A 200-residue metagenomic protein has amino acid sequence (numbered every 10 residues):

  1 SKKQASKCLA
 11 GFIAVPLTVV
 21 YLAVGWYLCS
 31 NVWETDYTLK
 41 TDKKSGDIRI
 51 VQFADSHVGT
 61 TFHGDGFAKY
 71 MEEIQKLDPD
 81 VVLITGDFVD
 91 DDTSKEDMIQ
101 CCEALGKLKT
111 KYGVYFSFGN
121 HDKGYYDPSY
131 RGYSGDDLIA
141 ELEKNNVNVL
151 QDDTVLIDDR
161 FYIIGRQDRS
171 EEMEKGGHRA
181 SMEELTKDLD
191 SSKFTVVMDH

Functional and structural regions predicted by a protein language model:
S1-S30: Non-catalytic terminal accessory segments
Q4-S6, P16-T18, Y37-T41, Y70-I74 (+1 more regions): Short, functional N-terminal and low-complexity linear motifs
L28-K44: Alpha-helical transmembrane signal-anchor/signal-peptide segments
S45-H200: Soluble catalytic domains of enzymes that build or remodel membrane lipids, polysaccharides, and related
